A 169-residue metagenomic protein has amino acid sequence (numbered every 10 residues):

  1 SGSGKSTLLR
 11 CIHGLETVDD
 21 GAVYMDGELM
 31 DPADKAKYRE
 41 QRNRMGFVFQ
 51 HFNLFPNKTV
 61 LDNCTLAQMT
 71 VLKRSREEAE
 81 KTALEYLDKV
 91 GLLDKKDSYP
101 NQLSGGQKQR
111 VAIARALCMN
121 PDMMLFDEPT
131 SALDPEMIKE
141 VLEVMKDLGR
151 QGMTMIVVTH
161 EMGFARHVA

Functional and structural regions predicted by a protein language model:
S1-A169: ABC family nucleotide-binding domain
